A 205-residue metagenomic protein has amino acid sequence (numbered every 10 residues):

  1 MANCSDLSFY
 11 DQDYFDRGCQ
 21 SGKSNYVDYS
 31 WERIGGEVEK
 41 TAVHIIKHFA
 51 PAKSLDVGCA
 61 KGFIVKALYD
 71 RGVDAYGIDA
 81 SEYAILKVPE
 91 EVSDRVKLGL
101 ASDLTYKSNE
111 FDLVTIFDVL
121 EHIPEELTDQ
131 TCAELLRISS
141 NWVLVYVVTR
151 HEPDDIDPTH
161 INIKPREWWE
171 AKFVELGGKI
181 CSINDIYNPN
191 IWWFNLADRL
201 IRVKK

Functional and structural regions predicted by a protein language model:
M1-S108, T115, L127-C132, T149 (+3 more regions): Conserved N-terminal segment of class I S-adenosyl-L-methionine
L113-V119: A short beta-strand submotif of the Rossmann-like class I SAM-dependent methyltransferase core that lines
H122-I123: A short His-aromatic
L135: Class I S-adenosylmethionine-dependent transferase superfamily signal
S140-T149: Conserved beta-strand signature within the Rossmann-like core of class I S-adenosyl-L-methionine
L176-G178: A structural motif corresponding to the C-terminal end of an alpha-helix and its immediate exit/capping segment
K204-K205: C-terminal lobe and adjacent flexible extensions of AdoMet/dcAdoMet transferase-like proteins
